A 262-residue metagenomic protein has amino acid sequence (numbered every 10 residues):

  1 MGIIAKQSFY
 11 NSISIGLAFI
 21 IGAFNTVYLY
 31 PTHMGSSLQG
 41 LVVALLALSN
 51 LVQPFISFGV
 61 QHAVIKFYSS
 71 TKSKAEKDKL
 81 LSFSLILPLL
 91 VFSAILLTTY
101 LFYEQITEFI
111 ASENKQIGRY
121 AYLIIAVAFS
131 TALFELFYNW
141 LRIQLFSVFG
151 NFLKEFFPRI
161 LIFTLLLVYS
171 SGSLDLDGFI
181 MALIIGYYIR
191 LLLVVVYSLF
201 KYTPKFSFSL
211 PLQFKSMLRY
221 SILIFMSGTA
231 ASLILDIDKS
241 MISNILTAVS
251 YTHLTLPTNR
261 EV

Functional and structural regions predicted by a protein language model:
M1-I4, Q116, G172, L176-A182 (+3 more regions): Interhelical loop/hinge segments that connect adjacent transmembrane helices in multipass membrane
G2, Y30, M34-S36, V52-I86 (+2 more regions): Transmembrane-helix boundary and interhelical linker motifs in polytopic inner-membrane proteins
I3-H62, F92-L96, Y100, V127 (+3 more regions): Signature of the first transmembrane helix
A5, S130-L153: Membrane-interface junctions at transmembrane-helix termini in multi-pass inner-membrane proteins
Y30-G40, Q144-F149, I160-L192, S250: Membrane-interface helix-loop junctions in multi-pass transport and translocation proteins
M34-L41, T71-F83, A94-I125, S171-I180: Membrane-interface helix-capping segments at transmembrane helix termini in multi-pass transporters
L51, S112-F134, Y188-I189, R219-S221: Alpha-helical transmembrane segments of multi-pass membrane proteins
H253-V262: Single conserved hydrophobic/aromatic residue that forms the stacking wall/gate of nucleotide- or nucleobase-binding
